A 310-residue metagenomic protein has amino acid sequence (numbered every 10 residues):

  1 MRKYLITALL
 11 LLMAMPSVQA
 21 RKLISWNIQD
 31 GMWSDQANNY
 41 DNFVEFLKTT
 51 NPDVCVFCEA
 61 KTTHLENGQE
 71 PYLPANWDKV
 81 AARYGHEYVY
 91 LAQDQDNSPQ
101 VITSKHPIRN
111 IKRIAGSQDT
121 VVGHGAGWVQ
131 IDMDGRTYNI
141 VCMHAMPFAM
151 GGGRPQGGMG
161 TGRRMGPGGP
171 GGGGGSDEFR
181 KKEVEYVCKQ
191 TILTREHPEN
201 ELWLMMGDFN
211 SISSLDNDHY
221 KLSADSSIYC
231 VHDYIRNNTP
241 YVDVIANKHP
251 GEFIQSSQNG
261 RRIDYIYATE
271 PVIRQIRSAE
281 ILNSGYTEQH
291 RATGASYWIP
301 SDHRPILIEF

Functional and structural regions predicted by a protein language model:
R2-K3, V18-R83, D94-S98, M159-P170: N-terminal, active-site-proximal structural segment of metallo-dependent hydrolase catalytic domains
Y4-A14: Sec-dependent N-terminal signal peptides
T7, S17-V18, M143: Cleavable N-terminal signal peptides
R21-I28, F46-E70, V129, I140-C142 (+4 more regions): Active-site beta-strand/loop signature of hydrolases that rely on acidic residues for catalysis
G31-W33, T62-E66, Q95-P99, F148-G151 (+3 more regions): Active-site environment of divalent metal-dependent phosphoester hydrolases
C58-M150: Structured beta-strand-rich core segments of catalytic domains in phosphoester-bond hydrolases
R113-I114, L193-L204, S211-F310: Metal-dependent phosphoester-hydrolase catalytic domains
D134-K182: Metal-dependent phosphoester/phosphodiester hydrolase catalytic core
